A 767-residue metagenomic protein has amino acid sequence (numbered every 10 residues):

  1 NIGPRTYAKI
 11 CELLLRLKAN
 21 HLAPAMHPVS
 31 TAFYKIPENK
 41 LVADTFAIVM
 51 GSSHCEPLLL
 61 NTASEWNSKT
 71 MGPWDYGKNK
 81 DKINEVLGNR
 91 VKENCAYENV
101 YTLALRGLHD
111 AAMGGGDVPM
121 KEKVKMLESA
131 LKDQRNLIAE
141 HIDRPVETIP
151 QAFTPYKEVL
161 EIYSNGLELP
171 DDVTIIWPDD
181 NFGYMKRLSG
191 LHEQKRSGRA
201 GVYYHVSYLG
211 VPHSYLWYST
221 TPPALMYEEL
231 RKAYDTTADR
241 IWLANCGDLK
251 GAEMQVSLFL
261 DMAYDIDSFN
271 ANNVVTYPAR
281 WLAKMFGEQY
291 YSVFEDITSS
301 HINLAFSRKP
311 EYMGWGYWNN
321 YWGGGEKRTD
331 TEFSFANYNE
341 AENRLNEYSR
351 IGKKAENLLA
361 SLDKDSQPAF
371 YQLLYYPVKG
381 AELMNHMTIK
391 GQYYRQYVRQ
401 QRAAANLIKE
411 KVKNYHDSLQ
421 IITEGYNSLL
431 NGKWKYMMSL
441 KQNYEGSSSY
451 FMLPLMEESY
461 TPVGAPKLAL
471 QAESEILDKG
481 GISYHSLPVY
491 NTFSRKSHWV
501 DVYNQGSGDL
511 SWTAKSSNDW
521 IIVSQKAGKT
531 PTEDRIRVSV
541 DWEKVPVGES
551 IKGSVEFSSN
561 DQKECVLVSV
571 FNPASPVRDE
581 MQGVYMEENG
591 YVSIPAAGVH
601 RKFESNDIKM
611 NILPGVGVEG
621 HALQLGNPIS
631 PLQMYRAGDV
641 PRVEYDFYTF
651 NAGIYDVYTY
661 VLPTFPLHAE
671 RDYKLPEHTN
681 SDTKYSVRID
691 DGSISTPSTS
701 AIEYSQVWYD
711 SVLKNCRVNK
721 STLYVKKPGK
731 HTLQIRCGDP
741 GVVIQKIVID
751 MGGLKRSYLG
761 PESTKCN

Functional and structural regions predicted by a protein language model:
N1, L13, D44-V49, S53-K121 (+3 more regions): Aromatic- and acidic-residue-enriched carbohydrate-binding clefts of CAZyme catalytic domains
N1-G77, C95, A152-P155, G166-Y184 (+4 more regions): Feature activates predominantly on carbohydrate-active enzymes
L15, N20-A23, S30, W177-G183 (+1 more regions): Structured mid-domain segments that build the active-site/substrate or prosthetic-cofactor binding neighborhood
N20-L22, K40-V42, A47-H54, E98-T102 (+12 more regions): Beta-sheet entry/capping signal
Y34, V42-D44, G72-S197, N343-A369 (+1 more regions): Gly/Pro-rich turn-and-neighbor structural signature
F333-W499, V555: Histidine-centered catalytic/metal-binding microenvironments
H485-S486, F493-N767: Extracytoplasmic
